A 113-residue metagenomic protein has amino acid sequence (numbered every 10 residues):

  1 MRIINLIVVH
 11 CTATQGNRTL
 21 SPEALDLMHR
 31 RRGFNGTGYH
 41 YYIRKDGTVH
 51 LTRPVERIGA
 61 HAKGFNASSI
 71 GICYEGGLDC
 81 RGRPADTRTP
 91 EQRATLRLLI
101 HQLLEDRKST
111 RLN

Functional and structural regions predicted by a protein language model:
R2-S109: Active-site-adjacent loop/helix surface patches within enzyme catalytic domains that shape the substrate-binding cleft
L112-N113: Single conserved hydrophobic/aromatic residue that forms the stacking wall/gate of nucleotide- or nucleobase-binding
